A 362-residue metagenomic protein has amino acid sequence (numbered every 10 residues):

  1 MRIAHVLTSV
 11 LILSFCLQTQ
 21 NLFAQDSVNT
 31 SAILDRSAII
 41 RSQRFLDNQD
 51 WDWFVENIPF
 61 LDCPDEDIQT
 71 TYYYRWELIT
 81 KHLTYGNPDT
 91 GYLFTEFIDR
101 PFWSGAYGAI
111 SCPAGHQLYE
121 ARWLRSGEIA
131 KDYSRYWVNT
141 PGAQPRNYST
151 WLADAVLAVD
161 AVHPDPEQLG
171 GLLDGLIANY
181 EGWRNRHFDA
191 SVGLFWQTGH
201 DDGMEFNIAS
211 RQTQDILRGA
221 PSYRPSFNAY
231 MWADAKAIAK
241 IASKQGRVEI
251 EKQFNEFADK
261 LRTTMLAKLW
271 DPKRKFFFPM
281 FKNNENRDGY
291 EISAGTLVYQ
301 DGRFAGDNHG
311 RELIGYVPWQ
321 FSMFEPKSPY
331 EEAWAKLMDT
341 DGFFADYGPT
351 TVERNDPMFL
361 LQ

Functional and structural regions predicted by a protein language model:
M1-A4: Positively charged n-region of N-terminal signal peptides that target proteins for export
T8-Q18: Bacterial N-terminal signal peptides
T19-A24: Boundary at the C-terminal end of the N-terminal hydrophobic targeting segment
N29, I33-S37, S42-L46, D50-V55 (+5 more regions): Catalytic cores of carbohydrate-active enzymes
I40-L173, I177, F278-P279, Y299-M323 (+2 more regions): Substrate-binding groove/exosite segments of carbohydrate-active enzymes
I79, L83-G86, R125-E128, V156-H163 (+4 more regions): A generic secondary-structure signal for well-formed alpha-helical elements
D89-C112, H116, L173-P221, S243-K244 (+1 more regions): Active-site lining segments of carbohydrate-active enzymes
E96-D99, A130, S134-G142, D201-Y223 (+1 more regions): Acidic/His metal-coordination segments adjacent to aromatic residues that form catalytic metal sites in metalloenzymes
